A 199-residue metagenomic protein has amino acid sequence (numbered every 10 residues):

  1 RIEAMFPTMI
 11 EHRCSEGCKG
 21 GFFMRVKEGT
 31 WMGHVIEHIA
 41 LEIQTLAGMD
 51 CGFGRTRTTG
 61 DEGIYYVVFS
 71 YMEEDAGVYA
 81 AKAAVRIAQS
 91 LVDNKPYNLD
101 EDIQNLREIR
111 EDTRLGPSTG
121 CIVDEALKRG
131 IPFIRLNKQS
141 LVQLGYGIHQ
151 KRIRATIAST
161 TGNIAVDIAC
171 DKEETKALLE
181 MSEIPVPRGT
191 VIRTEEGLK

Functional and structural regions predicted by a protein language model:
R1, K151-K199: Active-site nucleotide/adenylate-binding loops and adjacent lid/helix of ATP-dependent enzymes
R1-D102, I109: Long, compositionally biased, glycine/small-hydrophobic-enriched stretches that function as flexible linkers, tethers
T30-W31, Y79, P117, C121 (+2 more regions): Generic alpha-helix structural propensity
H34, H149-Q150: Short amphipathic alpha-helical patches
F69-Y79, V85, Y97-K138, I157: Low-complexity, highly charged intrinsically disordered N-terminal segments that act as targeting/localization
Y97, G147-I148: Flexible hinge/switch segments at interdomain interfaces of large molecular machines
S140-G145: Short polybasic amphipathic segments
